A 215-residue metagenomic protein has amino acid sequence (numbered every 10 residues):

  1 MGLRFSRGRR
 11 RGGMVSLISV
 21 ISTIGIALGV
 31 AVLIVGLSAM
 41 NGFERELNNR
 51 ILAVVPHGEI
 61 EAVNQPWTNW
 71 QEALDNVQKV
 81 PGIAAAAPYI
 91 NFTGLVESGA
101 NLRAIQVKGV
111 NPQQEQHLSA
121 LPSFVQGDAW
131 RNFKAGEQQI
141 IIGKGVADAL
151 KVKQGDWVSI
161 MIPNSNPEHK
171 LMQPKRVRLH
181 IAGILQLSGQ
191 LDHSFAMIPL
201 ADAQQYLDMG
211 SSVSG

Functional and structural regions predicted by a protein language model:
M1-G29: N-terminal Sec/SRP start-transfer signal
S6, I51, V77-Q78: Hydrophobic C-terminal alpha-helix "anchor/cap" residues
S16-T23, A39, R50, Q106: Residue-level recognition of specific faces of alpha-helices
I26-A27, I51-V54, G99, D208-S211: Short, flexible turn/loop "capping" segments at secondary-structure junctions
G29-M40: Alpha-helical transmembrane segments
A39, E44-L74: Membrane-interface junction motifs in transport/secretion proteins
G58-A62, V146-A147, S212-G215: A short beta-strand structural signal in non-transmembrane regions
D75-M197, A201-S211: A structural signal for hydrophobic secondary-structure junctions, strongest on transmembrane helix-loop-helix units
